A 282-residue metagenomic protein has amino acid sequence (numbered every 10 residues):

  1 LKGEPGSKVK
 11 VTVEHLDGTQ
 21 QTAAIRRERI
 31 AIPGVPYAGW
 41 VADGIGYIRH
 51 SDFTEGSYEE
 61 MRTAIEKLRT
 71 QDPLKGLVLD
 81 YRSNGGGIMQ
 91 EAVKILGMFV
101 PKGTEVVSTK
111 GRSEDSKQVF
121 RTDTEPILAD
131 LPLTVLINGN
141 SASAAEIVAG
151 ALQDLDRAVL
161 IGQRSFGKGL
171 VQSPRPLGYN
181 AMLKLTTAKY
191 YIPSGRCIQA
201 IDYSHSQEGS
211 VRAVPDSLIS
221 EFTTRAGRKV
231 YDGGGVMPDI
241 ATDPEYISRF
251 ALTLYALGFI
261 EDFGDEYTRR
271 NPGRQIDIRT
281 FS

Functional and structural regions predicted by a protein language model:
L1-G178: Cleft-lining beta-strand/loop regions that shape enzyme active-site pockets
T12, R26, R49, V107 (+5 more regions): Residues in well-ordered beta-strands of folded domains
R29, S51-D52, R112, G139 (+7 more regions): A broadly conserved detector of short glycine/acidic/proline-rich loop/turn motifs that flank catalytic sites and bind
V35-G39, V106, V119-F120, L183 (+4 more regions): Generic preference for hydrophobic/aromatic residues in regular secondary structure cores
K75, V93, E114, L160 (+6 more regions): Generic detection of intrinsically disordered/low-complexity segments and helix-coil linkers/edges
M98-F99, D115, P174, Y179-A181 (+3 more regions): Generic secondary-structure boundary signal with a strong preference for alpha-helix termini
A144, G150, D156-R157, I161-Q163 (+2 more regions): Polar, glycine-rich mid-to-C-terminal structural blocks that act as macromolecule-binding/assembly scaffolds
C197-S282: Conserved functional hotspot residues or short segments at active or partner-binding sites across diverse domains
